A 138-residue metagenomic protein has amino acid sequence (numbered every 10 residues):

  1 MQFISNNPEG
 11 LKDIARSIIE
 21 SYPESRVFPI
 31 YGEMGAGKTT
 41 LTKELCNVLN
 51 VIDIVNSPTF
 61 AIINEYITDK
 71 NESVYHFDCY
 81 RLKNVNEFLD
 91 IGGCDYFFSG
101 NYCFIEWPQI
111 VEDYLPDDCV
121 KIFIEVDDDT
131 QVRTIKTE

Functional and structural regions predicted by a protein language model:
M1, N47-N50, N86, C94-E138: Short phosphate-coordinating micro-motif centered on Lys-Gly-acidic
M1-S17: N-terminal pre-Walker A segment at the start of P-loop NTPase domains
I18-S25: Phosphate-binding P-loop
F28-I30: Hydrophobic anchor at the beta1->P-loop junction of P-loop NTPases
E33: P-loop (Walker A) phosphate-binding loop of NTP-binding proteins
K38: Conserved lysine of the Walker
V51-Y66: Short beta-strand-centered segment that lines the nucleotide-binding/catalytic pocket of NTP-utilizing
